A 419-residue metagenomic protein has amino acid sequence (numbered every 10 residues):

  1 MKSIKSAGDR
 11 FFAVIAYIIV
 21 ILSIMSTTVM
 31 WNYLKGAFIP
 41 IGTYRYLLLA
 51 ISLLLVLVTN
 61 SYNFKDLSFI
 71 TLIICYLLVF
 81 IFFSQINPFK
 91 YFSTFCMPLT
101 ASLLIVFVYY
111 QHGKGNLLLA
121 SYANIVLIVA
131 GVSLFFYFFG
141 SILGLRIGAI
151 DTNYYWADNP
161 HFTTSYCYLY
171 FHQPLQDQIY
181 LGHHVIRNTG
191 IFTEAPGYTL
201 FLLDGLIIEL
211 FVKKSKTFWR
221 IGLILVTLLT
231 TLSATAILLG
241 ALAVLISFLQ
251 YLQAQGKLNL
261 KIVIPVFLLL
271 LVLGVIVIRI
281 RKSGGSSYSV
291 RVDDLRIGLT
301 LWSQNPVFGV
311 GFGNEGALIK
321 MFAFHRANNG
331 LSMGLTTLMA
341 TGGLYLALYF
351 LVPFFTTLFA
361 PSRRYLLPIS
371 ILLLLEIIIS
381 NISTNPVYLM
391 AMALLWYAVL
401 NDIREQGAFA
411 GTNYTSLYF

Functional and structural regions predicted by a protein language model:
M1-F82, N401-F419: Transmembrane signal-anchor hairpin modules in multi-pass inner-membrane enzymes, especially those that act on
M30-F38, I280-G342: Long extracytoplasmic/lumenal interhelical loops at the membrane interface of multi-pass membrane proteins
L34-G42, F82-L99, N188-L200, F218-F248 (+2 more regions): Helix-loop-helix junctions and helix-breaking kinks within/between transmembrane helices of multi-pass membrane
L49-A50, I369-E376, S383-F419: Transmembrane alpha-helices of multi-pass inner-membrane enzymes
L55-V58, I86-I142, F350-F354: Transmembrane alpha-helical segments and their membrane-water interfaces
A120-L143, Y166-T231, L239-L249: Alpha-helical transmembrane segments of multi-pass inner-membrane proteins
F135-G144, S247-S287: A membrane-periplasm/extracellular boundary helix in multi-pass inner-membrane enzymes that assemble envelope glycans
K213-L225, A241-L249, T341-I377: Hydrophobic transmembrane alpha-helices and their immediate junctions
